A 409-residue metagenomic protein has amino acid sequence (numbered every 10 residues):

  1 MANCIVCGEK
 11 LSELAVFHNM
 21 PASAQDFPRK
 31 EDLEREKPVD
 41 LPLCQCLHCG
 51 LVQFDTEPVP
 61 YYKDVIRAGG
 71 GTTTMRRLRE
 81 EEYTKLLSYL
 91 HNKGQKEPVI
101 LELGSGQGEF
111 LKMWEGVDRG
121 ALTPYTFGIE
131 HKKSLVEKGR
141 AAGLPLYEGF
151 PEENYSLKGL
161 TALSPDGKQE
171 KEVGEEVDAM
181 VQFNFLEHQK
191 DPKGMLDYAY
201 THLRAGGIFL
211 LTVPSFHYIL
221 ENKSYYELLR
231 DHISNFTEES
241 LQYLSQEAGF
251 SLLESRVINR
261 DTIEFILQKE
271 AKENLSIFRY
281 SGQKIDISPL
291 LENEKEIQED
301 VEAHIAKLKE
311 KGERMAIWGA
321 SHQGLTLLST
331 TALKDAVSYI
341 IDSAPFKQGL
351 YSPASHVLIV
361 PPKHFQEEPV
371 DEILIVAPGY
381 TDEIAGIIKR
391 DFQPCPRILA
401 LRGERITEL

Functional and structural regions predicted by a protein language model:
M1-M75, R256: N-terminal juxtadomain amphipathic helix that follows a signal peptide/anchor or precedes a small N-terminal auxiliary
C7, L101-L103, W318, V376: Short hydrophobic segments within beta-strands
S12, Y147, L253, V360 (+1 more regions): General small-molecule cofactor/ligand-binding pocket signal
K30-R35, S224-E239: Acceptor-substrate binding/catalytic loop of class I
P42, G50-G116: Fe-S ferredoxin-like electron-transfer domains and their immediately adjacent linker/connector regions across
L86, I266-L409: Hydrophobic, well-ordered beta-alpha structural blocks that scaffold small-molecule cofactor pockets
L86-K223, N235-F250, L267-K269, L325-T326 (+4 more regions): Conserved SAM-binding loop
E254-A271: Terminal amphipathic helices with adjacent charged low-complexity linkers/tails
